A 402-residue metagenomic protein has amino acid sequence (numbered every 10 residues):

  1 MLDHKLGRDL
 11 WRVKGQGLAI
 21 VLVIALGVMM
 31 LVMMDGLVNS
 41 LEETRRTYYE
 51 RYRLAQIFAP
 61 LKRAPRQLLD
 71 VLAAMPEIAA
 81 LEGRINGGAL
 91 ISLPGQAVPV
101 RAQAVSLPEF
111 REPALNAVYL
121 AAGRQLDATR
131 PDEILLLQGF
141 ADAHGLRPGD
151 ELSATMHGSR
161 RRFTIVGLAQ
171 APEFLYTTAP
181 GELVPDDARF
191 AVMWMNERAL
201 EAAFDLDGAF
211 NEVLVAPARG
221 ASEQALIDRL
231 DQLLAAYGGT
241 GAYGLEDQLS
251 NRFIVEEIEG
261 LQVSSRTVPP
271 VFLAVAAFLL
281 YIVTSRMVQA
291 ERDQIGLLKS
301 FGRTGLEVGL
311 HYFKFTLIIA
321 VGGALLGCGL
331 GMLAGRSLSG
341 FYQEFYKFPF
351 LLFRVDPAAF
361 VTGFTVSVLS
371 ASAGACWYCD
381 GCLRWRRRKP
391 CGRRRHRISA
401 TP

Functional and structural regions predicted by a protein language model:
L2-A274, R286-Q289, G305-L306, E344: Membrane transport/envelope proteins' first extracytoplasmic loop
V13, Q262, F278-I318: Interfacial "coupling" helices/loops that link adjacent transmembrane helices in transporter permeases
Q16, I20, S265-V271, F315 (+1 more regions): Hydrophobic alpha-helical transmembrane segments in multi-pass membrane proteins
L41, F350-A359: Membrane-water interface of transmembrane alpha-helices in multipass transporters/channels
G149, G302, G327: Conserved G/P- and acidic residue-centered "switch" motifs that form tight phosphate/ATP-binding loops in soluble
T267, L310-H311, G363, W385: Hydrophobic core positions of alpha-helical segments in small-molecule transporters and transporter systems
F278-R286, D293, L317-F348, A358-R384: Small-residue-rich transmembrane alpha-helices
R384-P402: Alpha-helical transmembrane segments of integral membrane proteins
